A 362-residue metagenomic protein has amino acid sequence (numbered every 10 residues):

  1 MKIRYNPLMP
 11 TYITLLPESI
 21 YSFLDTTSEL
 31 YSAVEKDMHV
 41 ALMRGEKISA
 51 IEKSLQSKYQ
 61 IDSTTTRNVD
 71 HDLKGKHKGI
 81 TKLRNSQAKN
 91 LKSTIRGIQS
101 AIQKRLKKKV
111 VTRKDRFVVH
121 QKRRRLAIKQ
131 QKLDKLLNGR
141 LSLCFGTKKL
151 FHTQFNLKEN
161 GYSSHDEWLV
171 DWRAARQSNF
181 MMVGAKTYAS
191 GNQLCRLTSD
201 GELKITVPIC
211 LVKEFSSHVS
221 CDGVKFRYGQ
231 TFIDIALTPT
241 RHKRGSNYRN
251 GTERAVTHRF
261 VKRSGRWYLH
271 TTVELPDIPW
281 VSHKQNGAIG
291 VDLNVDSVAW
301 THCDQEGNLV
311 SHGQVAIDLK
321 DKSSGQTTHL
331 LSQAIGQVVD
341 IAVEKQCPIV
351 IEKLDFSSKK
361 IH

Functional and structural regions predicted by a protein language model:
M1-I289, L293-H362: Nucleic-acid substrate recognition interfaces
